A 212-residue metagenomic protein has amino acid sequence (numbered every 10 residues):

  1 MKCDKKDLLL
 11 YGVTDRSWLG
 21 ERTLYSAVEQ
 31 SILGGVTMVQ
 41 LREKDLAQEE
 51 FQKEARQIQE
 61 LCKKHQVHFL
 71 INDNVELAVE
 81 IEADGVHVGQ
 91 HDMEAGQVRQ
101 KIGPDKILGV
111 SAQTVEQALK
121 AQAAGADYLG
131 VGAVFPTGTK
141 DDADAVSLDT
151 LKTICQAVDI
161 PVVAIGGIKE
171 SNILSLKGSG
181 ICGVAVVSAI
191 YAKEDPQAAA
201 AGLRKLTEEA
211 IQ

Functional and structural regions predicted by a protein language model:
M1-M93, Q100-D127, A143-V146, T153 (+4 more regions): Conserved N-terminal beta1-alpha1 strand-loop-helix module at the mouth
L41, V88, V131, P136 (+1 more regions): Short beta-strand and adjacent tight-turn residues that come in two discontinuous sequence segments and form the edges
M93-E94, T137: A short, polar/charged loop-to-alpha-helix boundary motif
V131, V163-I168, V184-S188: Glycine-rich beta-strand-to-loop/alpha-helix junction loops that act as flexible
P136-D144: Phosphate-binding beta-alpha-beta segment of Rossmann-like dinucleotide-binding domains, i.e., the NAD(P)
S179-G183: Internal alpha/beta core interface subdomains
